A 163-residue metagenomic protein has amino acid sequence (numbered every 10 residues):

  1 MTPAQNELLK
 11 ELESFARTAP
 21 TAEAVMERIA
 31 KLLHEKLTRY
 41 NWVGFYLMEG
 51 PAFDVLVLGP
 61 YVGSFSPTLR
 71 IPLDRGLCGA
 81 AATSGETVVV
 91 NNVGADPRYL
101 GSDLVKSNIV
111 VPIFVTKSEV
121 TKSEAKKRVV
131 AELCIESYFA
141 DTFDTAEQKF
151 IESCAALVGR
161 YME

Functional and structural regions predicted by a protein language model:
M1-S66: Intrinsically disordered, low-complexity terminal regulatory regions
T2, E13, S137-E163: Juxtadomain coupling helices with adjacent low-complexity linkers
P3, P20, T68, P72 (+3 more regions): Residues at secondary-structure transition points
L37, Y99-V105: Short loop/turn motifs at secondary-structure junctions and domain boundaries
L47-P51, G59-G101: Regulatory sensory and allosteric helical modules in signal-transduction proteins and certain transcription factors
G50, T116, Y138-A140: Short coil/turn motifs at secondary-structure junctions
S107-E124: A short, aliphatic-rich beta-strand micro-motif
N108-P112, V129-E136, T142: Short hydrophobic beta-strand segments that form the core of ligand-binding sensory/regulatory domains
